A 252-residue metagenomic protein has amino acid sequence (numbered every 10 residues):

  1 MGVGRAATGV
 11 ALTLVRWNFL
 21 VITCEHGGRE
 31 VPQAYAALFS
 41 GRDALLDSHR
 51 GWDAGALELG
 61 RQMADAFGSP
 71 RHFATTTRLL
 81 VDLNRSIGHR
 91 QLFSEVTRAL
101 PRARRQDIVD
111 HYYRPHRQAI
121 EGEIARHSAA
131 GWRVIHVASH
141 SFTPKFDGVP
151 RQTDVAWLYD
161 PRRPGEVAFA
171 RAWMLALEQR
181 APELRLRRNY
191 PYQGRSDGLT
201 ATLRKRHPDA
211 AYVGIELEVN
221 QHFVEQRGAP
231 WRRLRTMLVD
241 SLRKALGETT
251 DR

Functional and structural regions predicted by a protein language model:
G2-R252: N-terminal catalytic or cofactor-binding beta/alpha core of small enzyme domains
